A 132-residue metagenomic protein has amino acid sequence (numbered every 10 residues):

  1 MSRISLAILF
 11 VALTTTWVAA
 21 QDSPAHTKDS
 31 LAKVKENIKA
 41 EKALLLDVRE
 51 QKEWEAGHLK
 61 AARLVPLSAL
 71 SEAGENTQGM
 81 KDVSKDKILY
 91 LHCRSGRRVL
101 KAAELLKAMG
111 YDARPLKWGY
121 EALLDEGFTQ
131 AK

Functional and structural regions predicted by a protein language model:
S2-S5, T16-A43, K52-I88, R97-K132: Rhodanese-like catalytic fold shared by cysteine-dependent sulfurtransferases and DSP/PTP-type phosphatases
L45-D47: Structural scaffold elements adjacent to functional motifs in cytosolic proteins
H92: Short, surface-exposed ligand- or partner-binding patches at beta-edge/loop junctions that are enriched in aromatics
